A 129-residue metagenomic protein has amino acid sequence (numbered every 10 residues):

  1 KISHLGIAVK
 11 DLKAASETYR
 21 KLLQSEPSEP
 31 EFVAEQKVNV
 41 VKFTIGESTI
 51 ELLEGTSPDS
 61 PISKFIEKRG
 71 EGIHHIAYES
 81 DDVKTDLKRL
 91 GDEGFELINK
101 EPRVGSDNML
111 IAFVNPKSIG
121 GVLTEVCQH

Functional and structural regions predicted by a protein language model:
K1-S3, A15, R20-V38, S57-H74 (+1 more regions): A cross-kingdom feature marking solvent-exposed beta-strand/loop segments within repeated, beta-rich binding/scaffold
I2-K10, V41-T44, S63-R89: Vicinal oxygen chelate
G6, E51-L53: Short, conserved beta-strand edge motifs with alternating hydrophobic and charged residues
L12-K13, D59, V83, G120: Alpha-helix N-cap/helix-start and coil->helix boundary motif
V41-T44, I50, L87-H129: Vicinal oxygen chelate
G46-I50, S57-D59, V83: Short, charged/polar surface micro-motifs in flexible loops or helix N-caps
G55-P58, H129: A short, sequence-level motif marking secondary-structure junctions
